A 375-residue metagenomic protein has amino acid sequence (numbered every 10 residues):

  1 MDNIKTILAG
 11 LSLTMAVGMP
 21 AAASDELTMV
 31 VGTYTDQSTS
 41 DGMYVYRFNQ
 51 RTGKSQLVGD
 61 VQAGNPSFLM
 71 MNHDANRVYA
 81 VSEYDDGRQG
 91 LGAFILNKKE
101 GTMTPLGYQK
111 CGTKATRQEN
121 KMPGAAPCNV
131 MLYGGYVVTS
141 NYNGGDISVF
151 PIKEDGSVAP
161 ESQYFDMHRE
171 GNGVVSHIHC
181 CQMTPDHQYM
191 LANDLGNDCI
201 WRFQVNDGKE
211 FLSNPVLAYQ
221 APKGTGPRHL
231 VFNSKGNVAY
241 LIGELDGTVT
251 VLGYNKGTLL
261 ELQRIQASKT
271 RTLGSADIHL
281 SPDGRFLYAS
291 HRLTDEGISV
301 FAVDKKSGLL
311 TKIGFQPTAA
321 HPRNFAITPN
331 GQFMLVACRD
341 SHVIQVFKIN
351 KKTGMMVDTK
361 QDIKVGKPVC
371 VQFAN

Functional and structural regions predicted by a protein language model:
A23-N49: An edge-strand/N-cap motif at the start of beta-rich repeat modules
Y34-D36, E83-D85, Y142-G144, I152 (+7 more regions): Short loop/turn segments immediately following the C-termini of beta-strands
S38-S40, A63-D74, G112-G134, M167-Y189 (+4 more regions): Beta-rich, blade/repeat-based domains predominating in secreted/periplasmic proteins but also intracellular
R47-G53, F94-T102, V149-A159, F203-F211 (+3 more regions): Short loop/turn segments immediately following beta-strands, especially the blade-tip and inter-blade linker loops
Q56-V61, T104-N120, S162-N172, N214-Q220 (+3 more regions): A short beta-strand motif characteristic of beta-propeller blades
S275-R339: Loop/turn-rich, solvent-exposed surfaces of beta-rich toroidal or solenoidal domains
R339-K348, V357-N375: Blade-level signature of beta-propeller repeat domains, shared across WD40, Kelch, NHL, RCC1 and BNR/Asp-box propellers
